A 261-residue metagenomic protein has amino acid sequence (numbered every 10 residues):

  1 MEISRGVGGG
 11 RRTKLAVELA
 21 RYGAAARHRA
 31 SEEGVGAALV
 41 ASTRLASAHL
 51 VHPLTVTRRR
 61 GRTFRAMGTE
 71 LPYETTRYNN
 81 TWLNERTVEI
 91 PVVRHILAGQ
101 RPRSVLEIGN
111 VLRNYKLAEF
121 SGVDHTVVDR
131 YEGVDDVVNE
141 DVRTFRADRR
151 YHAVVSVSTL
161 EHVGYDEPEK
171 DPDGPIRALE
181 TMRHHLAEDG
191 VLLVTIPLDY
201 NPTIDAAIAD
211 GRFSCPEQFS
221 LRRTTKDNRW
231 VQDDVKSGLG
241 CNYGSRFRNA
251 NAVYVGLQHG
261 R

Functional and structural regions predicted by a protein language model:
G36-Q100: Class I SAM-dependent methyltransferase Rossmann-like catalytic core, especially the SAM/SAH-binding loop
Y78-W82, G164-I176: Short, flexible/disordered intra-domain loops and linkers
Q100-L112: Conserved class I S-adenosyl-L-methionine
E119-D148, A153-S156, D173-A178: Adenosine-cofactor binding site in Rossmann-like domains, unifying the SAM/SAH pocket of S-adenosylmethionine-dependent
V155-S158, G164: A conserved beta-strand element that flanks and buttresses the S-adenosyl-L-methionine
K170-V191: A short glycine-rich, Lys/Arg-flanked "PGG" loop and its adjoining helix->strand segment in the class I
V194-I196: Acidic carboxylate diad motif detector
A206-A207, G211-R261: Class I S-adenosyl-L-methionine
